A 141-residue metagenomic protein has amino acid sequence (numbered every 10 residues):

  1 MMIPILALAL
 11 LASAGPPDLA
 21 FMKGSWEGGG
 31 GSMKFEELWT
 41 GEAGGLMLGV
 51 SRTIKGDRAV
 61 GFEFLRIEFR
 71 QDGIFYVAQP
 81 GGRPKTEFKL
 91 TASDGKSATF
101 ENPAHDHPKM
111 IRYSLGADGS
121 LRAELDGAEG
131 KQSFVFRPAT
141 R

Functional and structural regions predicted by a protein language model:
M2-A12: Sec-dependent N-terminal signal peptides
S13-S25: N-terminal helix-cap/turn-to-beta initiation motif at the start of protein domains
K23, G28-A104: Central antiparallel beta-sheet cores of small beta-barrel/beta-sandwich binding domains
G24, E37, G49, I111 (+2 more regions): Hydrophobic residues positioned within well-ordered beta-strands of beta-sheet architectures
L38-E42, F69, Y113-A117, F136-P138: Aromatic-rich beta-strand edge motifs centered on tyrosine
K85, L90, G95, L115 (+1 more regions): Edge beta-strand at a domain terminus
D106-K109: Charged, amphipathic alpha-helical segments
